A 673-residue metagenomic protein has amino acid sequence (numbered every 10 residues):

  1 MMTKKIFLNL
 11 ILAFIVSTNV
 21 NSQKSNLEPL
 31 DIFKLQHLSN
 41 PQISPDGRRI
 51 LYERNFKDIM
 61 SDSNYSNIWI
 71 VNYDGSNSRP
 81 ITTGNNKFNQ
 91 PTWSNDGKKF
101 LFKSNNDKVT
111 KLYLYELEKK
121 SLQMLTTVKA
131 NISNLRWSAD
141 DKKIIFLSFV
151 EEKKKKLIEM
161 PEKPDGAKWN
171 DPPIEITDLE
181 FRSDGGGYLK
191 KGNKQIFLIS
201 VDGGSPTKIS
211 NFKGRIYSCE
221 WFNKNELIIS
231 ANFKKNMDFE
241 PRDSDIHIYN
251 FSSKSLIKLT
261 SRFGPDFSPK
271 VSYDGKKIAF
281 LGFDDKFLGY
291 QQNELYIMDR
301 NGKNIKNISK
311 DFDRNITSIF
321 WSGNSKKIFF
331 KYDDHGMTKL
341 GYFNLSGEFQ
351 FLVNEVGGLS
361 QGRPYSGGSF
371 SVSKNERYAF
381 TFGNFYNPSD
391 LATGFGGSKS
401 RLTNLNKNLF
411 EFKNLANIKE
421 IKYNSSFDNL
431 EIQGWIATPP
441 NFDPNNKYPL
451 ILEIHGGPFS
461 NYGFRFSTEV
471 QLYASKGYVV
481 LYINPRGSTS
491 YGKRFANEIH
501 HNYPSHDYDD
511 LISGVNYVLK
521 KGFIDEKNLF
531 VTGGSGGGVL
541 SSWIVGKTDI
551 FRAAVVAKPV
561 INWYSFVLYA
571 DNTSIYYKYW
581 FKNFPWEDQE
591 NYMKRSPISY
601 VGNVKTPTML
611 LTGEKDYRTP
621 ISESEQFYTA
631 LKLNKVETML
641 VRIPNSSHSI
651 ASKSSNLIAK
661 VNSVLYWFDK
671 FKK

Functional and structural regions predicted by a protein language model:
Q23-L38, I70-N89, S94, S104 (+11 more regions): Multi-bladed beta-propeller domains
P45-D46, N95-D96, A139-D140, F222-K224 (+3 more regions): Residue-level detector of Asp-centered blade-edge/turn motifs that repeat once per structural unit in beta-propeller
G47-I50, G97-L101, I144-I145, L227-I228 (+3 more regions): Hydrophobic beta-strand positions that form the internal "hydrophobic ladder" of WD40/Gbeta-like beta-propeller blades
M60-Y65, N105-T110, G187-N193, M237-S244 (+3 more regions): Short, solvent-exposed loop/turn segments at conserved positions within beta-propeller repeat blades
Y65-S66, F149-F197, E240-D245, G397-K407 (+1 more regions): Predominantly five- to eight-bladed beta-propeller fold
K234-K235, L405-K527, G534, L568 (+1 more regions): Cap/lid segment of the alpha/beta-hydrolase catalytic domain
P485-K673: Active-site-proximal cap/loop segments of hydrolase catalytic domains
